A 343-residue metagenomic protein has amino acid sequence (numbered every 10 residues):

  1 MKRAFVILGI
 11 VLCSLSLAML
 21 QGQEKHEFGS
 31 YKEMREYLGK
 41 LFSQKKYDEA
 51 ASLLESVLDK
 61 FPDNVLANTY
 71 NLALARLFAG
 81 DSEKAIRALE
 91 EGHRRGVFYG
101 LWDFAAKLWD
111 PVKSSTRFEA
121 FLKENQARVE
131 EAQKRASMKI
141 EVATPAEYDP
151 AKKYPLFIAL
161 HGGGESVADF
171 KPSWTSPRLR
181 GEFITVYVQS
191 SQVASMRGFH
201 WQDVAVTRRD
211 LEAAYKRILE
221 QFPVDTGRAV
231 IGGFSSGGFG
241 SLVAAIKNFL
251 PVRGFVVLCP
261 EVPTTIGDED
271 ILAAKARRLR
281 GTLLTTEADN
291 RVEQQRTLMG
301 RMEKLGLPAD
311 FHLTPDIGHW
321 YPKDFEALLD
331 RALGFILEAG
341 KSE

Functional and structural regions predicted by a protein language model:
Q23-H26, Y31-Q44, R87, R94-Y154 (+3 more regions): A domain-start/cap signature at the N-terminus of enzymes
H26-L77: Alpha-helical adaptor scaffolds
Y154, I158-L160, L258, T314: Alpha/beta-hydrolase
L156-V224: Serine-hydrolase catalytic machinery in alpha/beta-hydrolase-like enzymes
G227-A276: Primarily recognizes the serine-hydrolase "nucleophile elbow" in alpha/beta-hydrolase and SGNH/GDSL folds
E261-D330: The feature captures the conserved acid-bearing segment of alpha/beta-hydrolase catalytic domains
A327-E343: Catalytic active-site module of serine/aspartate enzymes centered on a nucleophile-bearing elbow/loop
